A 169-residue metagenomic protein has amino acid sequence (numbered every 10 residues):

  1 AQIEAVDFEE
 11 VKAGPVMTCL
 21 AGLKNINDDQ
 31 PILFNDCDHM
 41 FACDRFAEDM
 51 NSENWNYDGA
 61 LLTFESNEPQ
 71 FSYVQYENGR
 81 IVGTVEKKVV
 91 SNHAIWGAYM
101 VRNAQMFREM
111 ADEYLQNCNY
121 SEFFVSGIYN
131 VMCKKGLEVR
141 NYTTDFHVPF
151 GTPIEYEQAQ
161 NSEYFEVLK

Functional and structural regions predicted by a protein language model:
A1-S72: Conserved beta-loop-beta/alpha segment of the NTase-like Rossmann-fold superfamily that binds/positions NTPs
Q2-E4, R80, E138-R140: Conserved beta-strand segments of alpha/beta enzyme cores
E4-V6, V82, V148: Structural signal for short hydrophobic segments within the conserved structured cores of catalytic domains across
F8-V11, E86-V89, F146: Residues that form or immediately flank small-molecule/cofactor binding pockets and catalytic motifs
T18-N25, Q75-Y76, I154-Q160: Short, surface-exposed amphipathic charged segments that create phosphate/polyanion-binding patches used for binding
F41-C118: Conserved core of the sugar-phosphate nucleotidyltransferase
I95-K169: Conserved alpha/beta core of the MobA/IspD/sugar-nucleotide pyrophosphorylase nucleotidyltransferase superfamily
